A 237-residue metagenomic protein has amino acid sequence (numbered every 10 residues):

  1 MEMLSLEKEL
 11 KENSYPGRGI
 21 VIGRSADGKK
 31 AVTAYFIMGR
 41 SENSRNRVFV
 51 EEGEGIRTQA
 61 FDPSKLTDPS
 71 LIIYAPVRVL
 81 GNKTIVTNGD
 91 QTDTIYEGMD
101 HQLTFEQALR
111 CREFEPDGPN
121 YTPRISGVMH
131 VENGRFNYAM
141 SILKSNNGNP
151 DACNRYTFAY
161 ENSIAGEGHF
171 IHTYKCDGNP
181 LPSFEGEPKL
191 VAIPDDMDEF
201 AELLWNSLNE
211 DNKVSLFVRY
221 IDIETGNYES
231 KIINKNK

Functional and structural regions predicted by a protein language model:
M1-K237: Conserved short alpha-helical segments that host acidic/polar catalytic motifs at enzyme active sites
